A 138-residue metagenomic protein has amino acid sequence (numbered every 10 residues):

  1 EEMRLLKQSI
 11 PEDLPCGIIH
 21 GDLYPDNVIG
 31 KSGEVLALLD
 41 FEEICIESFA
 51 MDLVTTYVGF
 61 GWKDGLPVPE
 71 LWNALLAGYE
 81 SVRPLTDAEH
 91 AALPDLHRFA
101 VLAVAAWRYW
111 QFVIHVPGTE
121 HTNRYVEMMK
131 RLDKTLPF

Functional and structural regions predicted by a protein language model:
E1-G21, P84: An alpha-helical support segment within catalytic cores of ATP-dependent transferases
S32-L36: Active-site beta-strand-loop-beta-strand hairpin of nuclease catalytic cores that positions key catalytic residues
L39-I44: Activation of the activation-loop gatekeeper triad in protein kinase-fold domains
A50-P84, F99-V116: Active-site activation/catalytic loop segments of kinase-like enzymes and analogous catalytic loops in related
L85-H97: All-alpha amphipathic helical-bundle segments outside canonical DNA-binding/catalytic cores that form hydrophobic
V104-F138: ATP/Mg2+ or Mg2+-diphosphate-binding catalytic cores that bind nucleotide phosphates or diphosphates via glycine-rich
